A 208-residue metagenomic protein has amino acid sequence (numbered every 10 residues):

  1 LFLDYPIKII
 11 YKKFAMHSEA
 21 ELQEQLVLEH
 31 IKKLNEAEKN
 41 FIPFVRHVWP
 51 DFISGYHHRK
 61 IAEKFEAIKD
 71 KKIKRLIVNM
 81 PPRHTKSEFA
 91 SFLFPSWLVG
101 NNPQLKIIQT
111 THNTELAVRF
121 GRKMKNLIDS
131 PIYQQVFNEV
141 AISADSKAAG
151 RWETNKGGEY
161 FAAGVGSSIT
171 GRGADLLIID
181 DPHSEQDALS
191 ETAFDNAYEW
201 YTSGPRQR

Functional and structural regions predicted by a protein language model:
F2-I73: N-terminal accessory segments
I53-H58, K86-S87, S91, A197: Phosphate/oxyanion-binding active-site loops and adjacent basic polyanion-contact surfaces
I73-L93: Walker A/P-loop
R75-I77, K106-I108, E159, L176: Residue-level preference for the first positions of well-ordered beta-strands
S91-N101: Walker A/P-loop NTP-binding motif
T110-G166: Conserved nucleotide-state-sensing and coupling region of NTP-binding domains
R119-L127, G173, A197-W200, G204: Alpha-helical scaffold elements adjacent to nucleotide-binding pockets in ATP/GTP-utilizing enzyme cores
G150-Y201: Conserved RecA-like ASCE ATPase "motif II neighborhood" in helicase/translocase motors
